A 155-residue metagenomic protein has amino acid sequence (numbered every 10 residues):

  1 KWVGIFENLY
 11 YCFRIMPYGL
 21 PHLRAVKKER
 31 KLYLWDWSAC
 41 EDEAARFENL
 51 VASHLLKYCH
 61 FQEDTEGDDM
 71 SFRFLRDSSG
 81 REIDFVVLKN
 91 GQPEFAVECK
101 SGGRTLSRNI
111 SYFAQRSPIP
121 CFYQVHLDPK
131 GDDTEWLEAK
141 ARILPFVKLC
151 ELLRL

Functional and structural regions predicted by a protein language model:
K1-P93: Accessory nucleic acid-recognition modules appended to NTPase machines
L55, P120, R154-L155: Intrinsically disordered, low-complexity Ser/Thr/Pro/Gly-rich regulatory segments
F61-D64, Y112-P120: Arginine/glycine-rich "motif VI" loop of SF2 helicases in the C-terminal RecA-like domain
F72-F74, F122-Q124, I143: Conserved beta-strand scaffold positions in the cores of enzyme catalytic domains, especially in NTP/NDP-utilizing
P93-R104: Active-site ExK catalytic segment of metal-dependent nucleases
V97-C99, P120-H126: Short, hydrophobic beta-strand segments that form beta-sheet elements in well-ordered domains
G102-Y112: Active-site-adjacent loop/helix micro-motif of nuclease/hydrolase catalytic cores
P129-L155: Domain-level recognition of nuclease-like catalytic cores that cleave nucleotide substrates
